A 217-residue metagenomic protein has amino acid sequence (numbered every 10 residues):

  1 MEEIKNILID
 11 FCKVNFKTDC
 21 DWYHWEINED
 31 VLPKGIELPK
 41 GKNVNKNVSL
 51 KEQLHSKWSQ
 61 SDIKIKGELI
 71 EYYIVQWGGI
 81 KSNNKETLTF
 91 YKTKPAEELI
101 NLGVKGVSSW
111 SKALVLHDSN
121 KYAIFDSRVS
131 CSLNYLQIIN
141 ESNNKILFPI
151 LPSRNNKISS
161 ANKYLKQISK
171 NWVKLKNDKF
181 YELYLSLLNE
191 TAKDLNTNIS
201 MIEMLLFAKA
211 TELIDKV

Functional and structural regions predicted by a protein language model:
M1-D30, D126-S132, L136-V217: C-terminal accessory module of base-excision DNA glycosylases/AP lyases that mediates lesion recognition and DNA
E2-L99: Long, highly charged, low-complexity intrinsically disordered interaction regions that mediate electrostatic DNA/RNA
G67-Y72, S111, S127, S200 (+1 more regions): Non-catalytic, well-ordered alpha-helical scaffold segments
I74-S82, A113-N120, L133-L136, T191 (+1 more regions): Generic structural signal for hydrophobic core residues of well-folded globular domains
K94-D118: Helix-hairpin-helix
A123: Short Cys/His-based metal-binding microdomains
